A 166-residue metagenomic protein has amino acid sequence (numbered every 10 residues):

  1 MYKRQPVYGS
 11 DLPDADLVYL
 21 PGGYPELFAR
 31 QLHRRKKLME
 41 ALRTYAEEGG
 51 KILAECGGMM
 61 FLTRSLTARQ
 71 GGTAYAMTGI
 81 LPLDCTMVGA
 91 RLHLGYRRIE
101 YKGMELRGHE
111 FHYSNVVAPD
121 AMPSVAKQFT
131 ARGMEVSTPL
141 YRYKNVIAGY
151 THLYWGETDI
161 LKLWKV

Functional and structural regions predicted by a protein language model:
M1-Y2: Short, small-residue-biased leader/transition segments that mark boundaries at the very start of proteins
G9-D11: Cationic, histidine-enriched alpha-helical/coil surfaces that engage anionic ligands
P13, R43-E47, R142: Alpha-helix boundary recognition
D16: Conserved acidic residues
Y19-P21, L53, A148-Y150: Structural motif
P25-R98: Cysteine-nucleophile active-site neighborhood
C85-V166: Amide-donor transfer/coupling interface in amidating biosynthetic enzymes
